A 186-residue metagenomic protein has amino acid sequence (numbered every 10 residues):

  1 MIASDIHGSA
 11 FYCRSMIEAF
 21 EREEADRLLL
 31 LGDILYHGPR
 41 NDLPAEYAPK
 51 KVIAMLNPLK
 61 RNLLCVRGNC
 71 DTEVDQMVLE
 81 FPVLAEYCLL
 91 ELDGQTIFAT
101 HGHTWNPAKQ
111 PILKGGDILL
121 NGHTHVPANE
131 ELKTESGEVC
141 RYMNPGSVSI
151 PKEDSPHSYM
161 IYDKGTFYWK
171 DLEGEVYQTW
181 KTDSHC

Functional and structural regions predicted by a protein language model:
M1-F11, K109-G116: Short charge-dense sequence patches
I2-S4, L28-D33, L63-N69, F98-H101 (+2 more regions): Active-site neighborhood of phospho(di)ester-bond hydrolases with catalytic His/Asp-centered motifs
A3-L92: Core catalytic region of metal-dependent phosphoesterases/phosphodiesterases, especially metallo-beta-lactamase-like
F20, Y36, M77-F81, Y87 (+5 more regions): Aromatic-enriched hydrophobic runs in primary sequence
H37-R40, E73-Q76, F98, N106-K109 (+1 more regions): Short acidic/glycine-rich loop or secondary-structure boundary segments that cap or lie
T96, H103-W180: Conserved beta-sheet core of the metallophosphoesterase superfamily
